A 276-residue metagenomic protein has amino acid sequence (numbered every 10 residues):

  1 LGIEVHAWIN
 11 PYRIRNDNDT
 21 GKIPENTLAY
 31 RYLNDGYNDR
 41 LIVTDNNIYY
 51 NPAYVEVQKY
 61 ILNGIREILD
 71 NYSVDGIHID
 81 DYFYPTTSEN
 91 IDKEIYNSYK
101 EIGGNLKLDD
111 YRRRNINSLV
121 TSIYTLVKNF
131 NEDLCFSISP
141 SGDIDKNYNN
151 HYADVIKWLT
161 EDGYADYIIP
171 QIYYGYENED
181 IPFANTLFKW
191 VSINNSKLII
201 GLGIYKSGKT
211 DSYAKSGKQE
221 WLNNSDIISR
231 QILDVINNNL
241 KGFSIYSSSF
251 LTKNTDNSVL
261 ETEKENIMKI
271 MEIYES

Functional and structural regions predicted by a protein language model:
L1, N46-F83, K157, Q231-N238: An active-site-proximal structural segment forming one wall of the substrate-binding cleft that immediately precedes
G2-H6, N47, D75-H78, D133-S137 (+3 more regions): Structural preference for beta-strand elements that scaffold enzyme active sites
H6-N71, K218: Active-site-adjacent "subsite" loops/lids of carbohydrate-active enzymes
N10-I14, I79-Y84, S139-D143, Y173-G175 (+2 more regions): Active-site beta-loop-alpha junctions enriched in small/polar residues
I14-T27, G36, N71-K107: Active-site-proximal loop/short-helix segments that contain or immediately flank catalytic acid/base residue(s)
N46-Y60, G142-N149, Y213-I227: Active-site mouth loops of central-metabolism enzymes
I91-A214: Glycoside hydrolase catalytic-domain groove-lining segments
E161-I181, L187, I193-S276: Substrate-binding cleft of secreted/luminal carbohydrate-active enzymes
